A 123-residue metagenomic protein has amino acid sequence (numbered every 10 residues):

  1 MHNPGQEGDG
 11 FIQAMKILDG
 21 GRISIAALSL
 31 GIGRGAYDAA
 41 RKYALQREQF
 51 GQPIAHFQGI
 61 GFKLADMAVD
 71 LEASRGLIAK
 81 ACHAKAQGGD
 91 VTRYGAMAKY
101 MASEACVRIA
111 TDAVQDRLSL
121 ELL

Functional and structural regions predicted by a protein language model:
M1-E7: Cytochrome P450 core scaffold surrounding the K-helix E-X-X-R motif and the conserved "meander" helix-loop region
E7-L123: Alpha-helical interface subdomain recognition
